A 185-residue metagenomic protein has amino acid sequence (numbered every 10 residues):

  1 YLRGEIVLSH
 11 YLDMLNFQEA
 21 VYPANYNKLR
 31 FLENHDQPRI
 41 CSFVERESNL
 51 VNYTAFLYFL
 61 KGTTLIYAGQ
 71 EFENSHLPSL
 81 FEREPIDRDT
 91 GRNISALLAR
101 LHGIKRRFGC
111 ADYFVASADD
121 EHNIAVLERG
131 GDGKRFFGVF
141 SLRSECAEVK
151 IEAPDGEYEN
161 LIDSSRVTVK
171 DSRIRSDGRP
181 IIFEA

Functional and structural regions predicted by a protein language model:
Y1-T64, A68, F72, D119-D120: Alpha-amylase-like alpha-glycosidases and glucanotransferases acting on alpha-linked glucans and related
N16, N74-L80, E84-D120: Aromatic- and carboxylate-lined catalytic core of secreted/periplasmic carbohydrate-active enzymes
P38-C41, E73-P78, C146-E148: Short catalytic/ligand-binding loop motif for oxyanion handling, primarily in non-cytosolic enzymes, centered on
I40, I86-R88, V167, I174: Short clusters of hydrophobic/aromatic residues that line enzyme substrate/ligand-binding pockets
A118-E152: Carbohydrate-binding surface patches
E152-S165: Solvent-exposed beta-hairpin/edge-strand motifs
V169-A185: C-terminal beta-strand-rich structural cap/linker in extracellular carbohydrate-active enzymes
